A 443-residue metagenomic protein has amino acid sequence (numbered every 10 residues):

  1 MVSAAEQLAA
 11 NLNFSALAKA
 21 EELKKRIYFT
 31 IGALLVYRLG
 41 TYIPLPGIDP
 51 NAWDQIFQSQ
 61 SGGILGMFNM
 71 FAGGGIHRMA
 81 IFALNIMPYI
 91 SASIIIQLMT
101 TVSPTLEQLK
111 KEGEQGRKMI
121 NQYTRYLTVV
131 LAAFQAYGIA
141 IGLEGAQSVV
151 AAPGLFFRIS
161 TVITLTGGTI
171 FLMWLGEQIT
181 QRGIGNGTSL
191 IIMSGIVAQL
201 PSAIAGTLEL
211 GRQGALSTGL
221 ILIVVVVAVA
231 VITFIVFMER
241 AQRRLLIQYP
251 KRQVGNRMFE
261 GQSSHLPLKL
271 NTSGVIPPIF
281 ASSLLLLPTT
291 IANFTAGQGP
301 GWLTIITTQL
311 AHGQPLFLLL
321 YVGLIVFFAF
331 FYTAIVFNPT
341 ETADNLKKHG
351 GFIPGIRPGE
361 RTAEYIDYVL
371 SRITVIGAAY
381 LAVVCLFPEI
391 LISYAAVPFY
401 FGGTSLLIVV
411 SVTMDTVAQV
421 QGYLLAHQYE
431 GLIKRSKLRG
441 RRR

Functional and structural regions predicted by a protein language model:
V2-K110, Q115-R443: N-terminal cationic and glycine-rich segments that engage phosphates or anionic surfaces
